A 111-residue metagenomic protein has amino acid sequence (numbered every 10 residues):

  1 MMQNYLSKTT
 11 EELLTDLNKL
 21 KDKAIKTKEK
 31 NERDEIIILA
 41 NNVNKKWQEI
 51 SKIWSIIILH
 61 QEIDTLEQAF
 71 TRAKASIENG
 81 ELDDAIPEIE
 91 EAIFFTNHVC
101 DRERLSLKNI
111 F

Functional and structural regions predicted by a protein language model:
M1-E12: Transmembrane signal-anchor/signal-peptide helices with a preference for the extracytoplasmic
Q3, K26-R33, I56-L59, L82: Alpha-helical rod/repeat scaffolding segments in eukaryotic adaptors/tethers and long-chain four-helix cytokines
Q3, W47-E49, S106-F111: Membrane-interacting alpha-helical segments
D16-I50: Short extracytoplasmic
R33-N41, H60-Q68, I86-E91: Short, charged, amphipathic alpha-helical segments
N44-T65: Short, solvent-exposed, charged loop/turn and helix-capping segments that join or cap alpha-helices on peripheral
Q68, R72-F111: Non-cytosolic head/periplasmic domains of membrane-anchored proteins
